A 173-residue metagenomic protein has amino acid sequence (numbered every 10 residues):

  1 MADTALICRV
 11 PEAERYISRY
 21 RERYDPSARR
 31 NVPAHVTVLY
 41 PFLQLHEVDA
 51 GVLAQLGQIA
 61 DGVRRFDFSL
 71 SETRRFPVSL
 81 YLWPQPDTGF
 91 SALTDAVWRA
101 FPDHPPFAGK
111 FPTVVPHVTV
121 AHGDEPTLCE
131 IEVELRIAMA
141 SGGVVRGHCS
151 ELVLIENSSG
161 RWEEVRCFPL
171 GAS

Functional and structural regions predicted by a protein language model:
M1-D67, D87-H148, R161-S173: Basic, often amphipathic N-terminal segments
I155: Active-site/acyl-donor-binding loops of N-acyltransferases
